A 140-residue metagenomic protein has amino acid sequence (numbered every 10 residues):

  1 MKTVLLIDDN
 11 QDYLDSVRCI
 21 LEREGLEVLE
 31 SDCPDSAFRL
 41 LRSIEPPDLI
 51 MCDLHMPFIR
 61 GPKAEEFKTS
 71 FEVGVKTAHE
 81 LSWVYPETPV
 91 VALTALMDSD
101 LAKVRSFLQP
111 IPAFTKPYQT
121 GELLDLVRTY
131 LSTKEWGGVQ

Functional and structural regions predicted by a protein language model:
D8-D9, D53: Acidic di-acidic motifs
Q11-L29, S36: Two-component/phosphorelay signaling modules centered on CheY-like receiver
E30-L49, P57-I59: Acidic, metal-coordinating helix/loop segments flanking the phosphotransfer/catalytic sites of two-component signaling
R42-E45, S70, E80-E87, L108: Conserved phosphotransfer cores of two-component systems
H55-R60, K68: The short loop immediately C-terminal to the conserved phospho-acceptor aspartate in CheY-like receiver
L93-T94: Hydrophobic/aromatic residues positioned on beta-strands within the core alpha/beta folds
R105-P112: As written
Y118-R128, E135: C-terminal output helix
